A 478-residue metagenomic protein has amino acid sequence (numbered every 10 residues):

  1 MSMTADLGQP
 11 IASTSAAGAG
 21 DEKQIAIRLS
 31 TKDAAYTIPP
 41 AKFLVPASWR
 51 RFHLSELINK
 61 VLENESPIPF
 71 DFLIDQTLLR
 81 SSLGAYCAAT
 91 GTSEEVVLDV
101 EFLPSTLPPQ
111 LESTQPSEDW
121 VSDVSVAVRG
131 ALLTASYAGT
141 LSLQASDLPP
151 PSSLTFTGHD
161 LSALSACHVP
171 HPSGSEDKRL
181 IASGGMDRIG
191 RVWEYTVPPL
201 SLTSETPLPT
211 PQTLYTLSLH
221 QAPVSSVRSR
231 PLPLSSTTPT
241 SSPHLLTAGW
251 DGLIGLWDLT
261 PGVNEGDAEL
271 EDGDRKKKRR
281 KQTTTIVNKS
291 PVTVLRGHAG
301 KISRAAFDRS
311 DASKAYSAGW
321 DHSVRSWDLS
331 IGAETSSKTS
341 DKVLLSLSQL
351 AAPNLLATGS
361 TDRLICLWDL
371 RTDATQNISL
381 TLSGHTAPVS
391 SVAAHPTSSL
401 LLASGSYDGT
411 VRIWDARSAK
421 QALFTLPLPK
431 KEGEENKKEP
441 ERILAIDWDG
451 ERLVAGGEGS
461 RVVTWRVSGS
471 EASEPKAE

Functional and structural regions predicted by a protein language model:
P69-T90: Short acidic beta-strand-loop surface patches of small beta-rich interaction domains
P104-L256, G262, H298, S303 (+1 more regions): Extended coiled-coil/helical scaffolds and adjacent low-complexity linkers that mediate multimerization and adaptor
E112-P116, S152-G158, L202-L208, T213-L219 (+8 more regions): Short C-terminal beta-strands that terminate individual repeats in beta-propeller domains, predominantly WD40 blades
D119-V126, D160-P172, A222-S236, K281 (+4 more regions): Canonical WD40 repeat/beta-propeller blade segments in eukaryotic WD-repeat proteins
R129-L133, S153, S173-A182, L234-L246 (+14 more regions): Structural hallmark of WD40 beta-propellers
A135-A138, S183-R188, A248-L253, D258-L259 (+8 more regions): Conserved strand-to-loop turn within each blade of WD40 beta-propeller repeats
S146-P149, Y195-P198, L259-G262, L329-G332 (+3 more regions): Short loop/turn segments that connect beta-strands within beta-propeller blades
L444-E478: Blade-level signature of beta-propeller repeat domains, shared across WD40, Kelch, NHL, RCC1 and BNR/Asp-box propellers
